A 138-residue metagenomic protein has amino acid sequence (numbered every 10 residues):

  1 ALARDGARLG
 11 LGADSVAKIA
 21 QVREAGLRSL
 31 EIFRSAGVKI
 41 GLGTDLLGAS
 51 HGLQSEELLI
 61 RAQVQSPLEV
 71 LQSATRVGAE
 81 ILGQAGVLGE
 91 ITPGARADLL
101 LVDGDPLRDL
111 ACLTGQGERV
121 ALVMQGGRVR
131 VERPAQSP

Functional and structural regions predicted by a protein language model:
A1-A3: Non-cysteine beta-strand/loop elements that form the S-adenosyl-L-methionine
D5-P106, A121: His/Asp/Glu-enriched, well-ordered alpha-helical/loop segment that forms or immediately abuts the divalent-metal
P106-C112: Short, Lys/Arg- and Gly-enriched loop/turn segments at beta-strand edges
C112-L122: Short, compositionally biased
G126-G127: Glycine-centered positions in the ABC transporter ATPase nucleotide-binding domain
A135-Q136: Residue-level structural signal for beta-strand termini and adjacent loop
